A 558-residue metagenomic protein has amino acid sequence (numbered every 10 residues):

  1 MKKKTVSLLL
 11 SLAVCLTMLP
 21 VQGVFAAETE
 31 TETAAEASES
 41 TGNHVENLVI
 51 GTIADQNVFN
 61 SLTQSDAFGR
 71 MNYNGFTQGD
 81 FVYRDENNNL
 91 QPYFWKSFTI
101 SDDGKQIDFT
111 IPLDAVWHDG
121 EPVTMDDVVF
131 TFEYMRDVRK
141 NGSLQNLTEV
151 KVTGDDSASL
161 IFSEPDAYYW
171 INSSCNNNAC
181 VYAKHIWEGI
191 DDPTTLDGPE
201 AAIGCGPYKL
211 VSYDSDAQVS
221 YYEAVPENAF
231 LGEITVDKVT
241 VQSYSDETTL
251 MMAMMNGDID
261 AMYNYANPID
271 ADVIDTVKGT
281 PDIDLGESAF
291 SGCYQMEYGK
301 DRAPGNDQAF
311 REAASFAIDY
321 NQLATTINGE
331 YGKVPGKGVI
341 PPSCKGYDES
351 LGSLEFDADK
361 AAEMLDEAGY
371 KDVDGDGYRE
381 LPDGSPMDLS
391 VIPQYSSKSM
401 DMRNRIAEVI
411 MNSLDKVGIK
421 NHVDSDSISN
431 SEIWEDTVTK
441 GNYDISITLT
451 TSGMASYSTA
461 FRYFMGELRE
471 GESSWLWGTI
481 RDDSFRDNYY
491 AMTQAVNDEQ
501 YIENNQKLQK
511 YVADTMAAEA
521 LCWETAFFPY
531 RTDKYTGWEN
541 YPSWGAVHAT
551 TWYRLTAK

Functional and structural regions predicted by a protein language model:
V49-D102, E133, I203-G204: N-terminal lobe/hinge region of extracytoplasmic solute-binding protein
T52-N74, F94-K96, E121, P165 (+4 more regions): A structural "hinge/loop" feature
A67, G75, D85-N89, N177-E233 (+3 more regions): Gly/Pro-rich hinge or "lid" segments in bacterial periplasmic/extracellular proteins
T99, S143-I190: Surface-exposed binding/hinge segments that line and control ligand-binding clefts or catalytic entry sites
Y134, P226-V273, K420-H422, I428: Ligand-site clamp/hinge motif
S215, D372-S452, A526: Ligand/substrate-recognition segments at binding pockets and active sites
A217, A224, A317-E349, M402-M411 (+1 more regions): Detector for C-terminal structural segments
G305-N306, I318, V334-D374, S397-N404: Structural transition elements
